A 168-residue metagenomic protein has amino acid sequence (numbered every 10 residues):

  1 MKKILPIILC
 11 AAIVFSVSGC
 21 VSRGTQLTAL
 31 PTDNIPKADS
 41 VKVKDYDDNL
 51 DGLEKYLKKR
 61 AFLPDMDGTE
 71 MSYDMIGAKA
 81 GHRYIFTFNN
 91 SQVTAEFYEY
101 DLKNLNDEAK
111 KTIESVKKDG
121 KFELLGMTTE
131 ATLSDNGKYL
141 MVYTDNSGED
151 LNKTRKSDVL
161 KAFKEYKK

Functional and structural regions predicted by a protein language model:
M1-I4: Positively charged n-region of N-terminal signal peptides that target proteins for export
S16-G19: C-terminal motif of bacterial Sec signal peptides marking the signal peptidase cleavage site
V21-H82, K153-K168: N-terminal "mature-domain start" segment
L30, K37, G120-K168: A short, solvent-exposed beta-edge/loop patch
A80-G81, S91-T94, L124-T129: Short, surface-exposed coil-to-beta transition loops
R83, F88-E108: A short acidic-to-branched-hydrophobic micro-motif
E99-N104, I113, D145-S147: A mature extracytoplasmic/lumenal domain signature
D107-G126: Short, Gly/Ser/Thr-enriched beta-strand-loop segments that form substrate-interacting elements of hydrolase/peptidase
